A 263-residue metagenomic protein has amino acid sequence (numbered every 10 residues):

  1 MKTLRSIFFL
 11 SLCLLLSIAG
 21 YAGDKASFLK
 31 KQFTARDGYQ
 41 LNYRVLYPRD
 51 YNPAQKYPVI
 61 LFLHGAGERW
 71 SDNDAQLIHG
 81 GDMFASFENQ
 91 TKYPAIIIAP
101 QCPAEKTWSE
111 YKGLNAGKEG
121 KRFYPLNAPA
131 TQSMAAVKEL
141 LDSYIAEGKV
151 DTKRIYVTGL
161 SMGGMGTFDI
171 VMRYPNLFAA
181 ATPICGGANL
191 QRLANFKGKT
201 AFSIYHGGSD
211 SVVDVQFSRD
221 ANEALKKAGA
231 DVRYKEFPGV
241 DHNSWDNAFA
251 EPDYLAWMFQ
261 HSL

Functional and structural regions predicted by a protein language model:
M1-F8: Bacterial N-terminal signal peptides that target proteins for export
F9-S17: Bacterial N-terminal signal peptides
G20-V59, A95, S133, K138-E139 (+6 more regions): A domain-start/cap signature at the N-terminus of enzymes
D50-Q55, S109-L160: Gly/Ser-rich "nucleophile elbow"/oxyanion-hole loop immediately N-terminal to the catalytic nucleophile in hydrolases
E68-M134: Active-site machinery of serine-nucleophile hydrolases
I78-E88, C185-N195, D220: Alpha-helical scaffolding within the catalytic cores of extracellular/periplasmic polymer-degrading hydrolases
D142-F196: Primarily recognizes the serine-hydrolase "nucleophile elbow" in alpha/beta-hydrolase and SGNH/GDSL folds
I184, R192, A201-L263: C-terminal catalytic histidine-bearing segment of alpha/beta-hydrolase fold enzymes
